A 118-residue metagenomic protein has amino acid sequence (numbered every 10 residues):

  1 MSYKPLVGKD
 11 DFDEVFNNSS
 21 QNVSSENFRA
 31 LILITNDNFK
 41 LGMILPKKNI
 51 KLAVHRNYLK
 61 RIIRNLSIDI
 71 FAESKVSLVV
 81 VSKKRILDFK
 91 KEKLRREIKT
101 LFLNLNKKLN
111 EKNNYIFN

Functional and structural regions predicted by a protein language model:
M1-N118: Positively charged, solvent-exposed patches that mediate nucleic-acid binding
